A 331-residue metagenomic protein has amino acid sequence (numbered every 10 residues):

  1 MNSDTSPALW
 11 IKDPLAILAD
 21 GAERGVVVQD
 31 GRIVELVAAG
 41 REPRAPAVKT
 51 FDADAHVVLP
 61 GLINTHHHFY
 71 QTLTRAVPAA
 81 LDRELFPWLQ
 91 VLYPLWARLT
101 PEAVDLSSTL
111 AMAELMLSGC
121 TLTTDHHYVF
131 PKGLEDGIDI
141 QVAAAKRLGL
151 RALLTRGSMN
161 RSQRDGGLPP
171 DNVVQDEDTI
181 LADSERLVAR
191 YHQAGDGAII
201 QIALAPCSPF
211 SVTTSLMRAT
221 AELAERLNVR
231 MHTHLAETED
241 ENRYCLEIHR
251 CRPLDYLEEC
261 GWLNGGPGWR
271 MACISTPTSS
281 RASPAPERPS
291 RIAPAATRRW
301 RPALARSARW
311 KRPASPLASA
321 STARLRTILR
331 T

Functional and structural regions predicted by a protein language model:
M1-A45, H56-V58: N-terminal metal-binding scaffold of metallo-dependent hydrolase/deaminase domains
P14, G31, A55, H66 (+7 more regions): Divalent metal-coordination and catalytic microenvironments
G61-T72, R230-E239: Histidine-centered catalytic micro-motifs
R75-H126, P131-R151, L181-D196: Alpha-helical scaffold segments that flank or form the walls of functional sites
A76, R164, E239-C251, S279-P284 (+2 more regions): Histidine/acidic-residue-rich catalytic or RNA/ligand-binding cores of hydrolases and nuclease-related proteins
P131-C273: Metal-coordinating catalytic core of metallo-dependent amide/deamination hydrolases
E259-G266, A308-T331: His/Asp/Glu-enriched, well-ordered alpha-helical/loop segment that forms or immediately abuts the divalent-metal
T276-T278, P284-S321: A conserved active-site cap/scaffold subdomain adjacent to cofactor or substrate pockets
